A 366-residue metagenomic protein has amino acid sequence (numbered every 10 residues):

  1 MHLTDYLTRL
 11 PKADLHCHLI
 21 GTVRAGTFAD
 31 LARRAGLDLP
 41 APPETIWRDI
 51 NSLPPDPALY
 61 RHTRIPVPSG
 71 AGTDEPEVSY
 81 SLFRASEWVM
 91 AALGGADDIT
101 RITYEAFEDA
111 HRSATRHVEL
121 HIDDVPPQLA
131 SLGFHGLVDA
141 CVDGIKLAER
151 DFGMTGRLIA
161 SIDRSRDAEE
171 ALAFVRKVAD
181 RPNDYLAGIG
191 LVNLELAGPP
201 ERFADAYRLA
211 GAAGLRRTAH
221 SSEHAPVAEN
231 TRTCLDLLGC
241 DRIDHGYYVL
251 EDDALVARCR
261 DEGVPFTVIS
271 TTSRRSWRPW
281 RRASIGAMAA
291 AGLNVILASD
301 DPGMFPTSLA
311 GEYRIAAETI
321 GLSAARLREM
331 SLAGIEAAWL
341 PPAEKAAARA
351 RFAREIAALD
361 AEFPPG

Functional and structural regions predicted by a protein language model:
M1-L215, E223-R242, Y248-G366: Metal-cofactor-binding active-site regions of metalloenzymes
